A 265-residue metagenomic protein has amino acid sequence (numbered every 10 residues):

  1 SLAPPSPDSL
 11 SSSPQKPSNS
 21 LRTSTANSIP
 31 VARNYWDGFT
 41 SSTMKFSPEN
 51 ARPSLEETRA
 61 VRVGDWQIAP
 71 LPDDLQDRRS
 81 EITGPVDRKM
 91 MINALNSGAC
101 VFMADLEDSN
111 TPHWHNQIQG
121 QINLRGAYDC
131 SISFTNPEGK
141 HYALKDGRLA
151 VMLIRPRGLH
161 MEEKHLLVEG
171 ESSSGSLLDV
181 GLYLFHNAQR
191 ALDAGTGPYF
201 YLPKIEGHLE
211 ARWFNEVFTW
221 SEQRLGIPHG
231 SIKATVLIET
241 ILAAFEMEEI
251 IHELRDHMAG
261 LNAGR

Functional and structural regions predicted by a protein language model:
L2-P17, A51, L55-G64, P72 (+4 more regions): Conserved alpha/beta-domain cores
L10-A60: Low-complexity, highly charged intrinsically disordered N-terminal segments that act as targeting/localization
R78-E81, N96-D108: TRNA-binding/sensing appendages of the translation machinery
M103-Q119, L202-I205: Glycine-rich, proline-tolerant flexible connector loops at the mouths of alpha/beta enzymes
W114, I118-S131: Active-site-surrounding "flap" and adjacent substrate/cofactor-binding loops of secreted or lumenal enzymes, prototyped
